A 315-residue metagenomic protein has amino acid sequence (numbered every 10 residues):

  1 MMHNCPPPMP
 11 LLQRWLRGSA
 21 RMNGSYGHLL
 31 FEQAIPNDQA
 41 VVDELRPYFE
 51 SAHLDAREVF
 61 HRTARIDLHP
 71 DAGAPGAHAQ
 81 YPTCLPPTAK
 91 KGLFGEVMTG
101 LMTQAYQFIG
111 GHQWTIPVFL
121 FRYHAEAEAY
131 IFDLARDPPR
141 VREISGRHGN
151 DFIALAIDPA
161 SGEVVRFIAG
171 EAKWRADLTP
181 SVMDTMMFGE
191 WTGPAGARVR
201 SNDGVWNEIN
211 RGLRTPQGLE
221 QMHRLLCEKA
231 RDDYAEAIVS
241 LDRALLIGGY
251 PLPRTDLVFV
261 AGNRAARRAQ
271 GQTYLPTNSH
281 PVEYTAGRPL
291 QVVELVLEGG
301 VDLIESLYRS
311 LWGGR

Functional and structural regions predicted by a protein language model:
M1-L93, V97-L101, V296-R315: Nuclease-adjacent, charged terminal/linker segments that flank catalytic cores
A79-L85, Y130-P138, R147-D151: Short linear interaction motifs
T103, F152-A154, R166-W174: Conserved catalytic cores of phosphodiester-cleaving nucleases, focusing on short active-site segments
Q107-S145: A short acidic/basic microdomain associated with nuclease active sites
F108, R175-F259, G271-T273: Acidic, metal/cofactor-coordinating or nucleic-acid-engaging core segments within structured domains
G111-H112, P159-V165: Short, solvent-exposed loop/turn segments that connect beta-strands within catalytic domains and beta-strand-rich
I157-D158, V260-G271: Short, flexible beta-strand-to-coil junctions
G271-R315: Charge-rich, low-complexity intrinsically disordered segments
